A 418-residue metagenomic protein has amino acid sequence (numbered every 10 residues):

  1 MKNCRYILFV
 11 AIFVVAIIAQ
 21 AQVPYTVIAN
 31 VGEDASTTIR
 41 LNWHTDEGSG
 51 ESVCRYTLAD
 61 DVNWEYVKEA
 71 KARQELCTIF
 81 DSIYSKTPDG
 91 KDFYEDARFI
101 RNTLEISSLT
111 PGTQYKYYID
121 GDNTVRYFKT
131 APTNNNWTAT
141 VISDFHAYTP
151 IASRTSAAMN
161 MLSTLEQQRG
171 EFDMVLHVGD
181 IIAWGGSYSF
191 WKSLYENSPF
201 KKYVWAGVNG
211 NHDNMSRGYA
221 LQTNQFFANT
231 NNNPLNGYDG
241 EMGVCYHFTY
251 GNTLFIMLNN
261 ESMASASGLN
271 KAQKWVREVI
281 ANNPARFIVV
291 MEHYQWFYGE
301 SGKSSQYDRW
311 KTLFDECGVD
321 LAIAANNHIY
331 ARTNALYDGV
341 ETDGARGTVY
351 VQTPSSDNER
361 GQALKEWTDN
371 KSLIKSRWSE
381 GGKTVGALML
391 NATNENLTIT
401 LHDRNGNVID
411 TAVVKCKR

Functional and structural regions predicted by a protein language model:
L8-A16: Bacterial N-terminal signal peptides
A19-A147, A392-R418: Acidic, histidine-bearing metal-coordination/catalytic regions of metal-dependent phosphoesterases
D60-R98, A139-M159, N229-G237, A264-G268 (+2 more regions): Acidic/histidine-rich helix-loop elements that form or flank divalent-metal/phosphate-binding sites at the catalytic
D96-E105, T113-Y127, A131, S189-R277 (+3 more regions): Extended active-site neighborhood of metal-dependent phosphoesterases/phosphodiesterases
F99, N123-V178, A183-W184: An acidic-aromatic substrate-binding cleft motif
T140-S143, M174-D180, W184, W205-N211 (+4 more regions): Active-site neighborhood of phospho(di)ester-bond hydrolases with catalytic His/Asp-centered motifs
T155-S216, E316: Core catalytic region of metal-dependent phosphoesterases/phosphodiesterases, especially metallo-beta-lactamase-like
S262, G268, N283-A324, T342 (+1 more regions): Active-site-proximal segments of metal-dependent phosphoesterases and phosphodiesterases across multiple
